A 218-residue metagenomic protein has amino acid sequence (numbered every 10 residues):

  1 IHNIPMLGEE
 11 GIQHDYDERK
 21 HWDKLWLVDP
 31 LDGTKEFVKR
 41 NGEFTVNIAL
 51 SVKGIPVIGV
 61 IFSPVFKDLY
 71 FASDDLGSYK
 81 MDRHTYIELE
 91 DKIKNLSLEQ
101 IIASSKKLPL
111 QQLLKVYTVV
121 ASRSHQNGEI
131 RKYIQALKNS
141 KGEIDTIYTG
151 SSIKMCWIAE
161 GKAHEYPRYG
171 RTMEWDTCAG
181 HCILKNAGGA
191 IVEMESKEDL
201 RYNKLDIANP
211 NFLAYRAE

Functional and structural regions predicted by a protein language model:
I1-L31, V52, I101, K132-Q135 (+3 more regions): N-terminal subdomain of lithium-sensitive/metallo-dependent phosphomonoesterases centered on the IMPase/IPPase/PAP
M6, S78, L108, L200-Y202: Short clusters of hydrophobic/aromatic residues that line enzyme substrate/ligand-binding pockets
M6, T34, S63, A72 (+4 more regions): Residue-level signal for inorganic ion chemistry
R19-R83, E90-K94: DPxDG-like acidic metal-binding loop motif
H84-K106: Charged, glycine/proline-rich intrinsically disordered loops and linkers
L89, I93-S97, R131-S140, I144-I147 (+1 more regions): Oxyanion/phosphate-interacting regions
I101-I130, A136, S140-Y148: Short loop->beta-strand "edge-of-pocket" segments that line small-molecule binding or catalytic clefts across diverse
